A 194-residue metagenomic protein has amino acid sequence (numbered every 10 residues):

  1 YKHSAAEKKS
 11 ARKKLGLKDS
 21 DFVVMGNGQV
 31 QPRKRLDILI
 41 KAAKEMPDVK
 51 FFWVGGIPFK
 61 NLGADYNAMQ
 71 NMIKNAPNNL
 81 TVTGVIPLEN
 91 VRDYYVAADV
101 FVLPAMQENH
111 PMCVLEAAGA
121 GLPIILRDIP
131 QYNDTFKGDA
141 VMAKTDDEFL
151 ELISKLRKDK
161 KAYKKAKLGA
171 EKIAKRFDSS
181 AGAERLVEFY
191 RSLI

Functional and structural regions predicted by a protein language model:
Y1-K14, S20-D21: Acidic anion/phosphate-binding donor-loop and adjacent secondary structure in glycosyltransferase catalytic cores
K18-K34, I40-K44, F52-V54: Conserved donor-binding/catalytic core segment of Leloir-type glycosyltransferases
D65-I86: Nucleotide-activated donor-binding/catalytic signature segment of Leloir-type glycosyltransferases, i.e., the conserved
V85-I86, D93-A98: Short alpha-helical donor nucleotide-sugar binding micro-motif in glycosyltransferases
M106: Aromatic "clamp/platform" in nucleotide-sugar-dependent glycosyltransferases that forms part of the donor/acceptor
P123-L126: Short hydrophobic beta-strand element within catalytic cores of glycosyltransferases and related nucleotide-activated
N133-K155: Change "using UDP/GDP/dTDP sugars" to "using nucleotide sugars
K161-R191: A charged, aromatic-enriched C-terminal amphipathic alpha-helix characteristic of glycosyltransferases across folds
